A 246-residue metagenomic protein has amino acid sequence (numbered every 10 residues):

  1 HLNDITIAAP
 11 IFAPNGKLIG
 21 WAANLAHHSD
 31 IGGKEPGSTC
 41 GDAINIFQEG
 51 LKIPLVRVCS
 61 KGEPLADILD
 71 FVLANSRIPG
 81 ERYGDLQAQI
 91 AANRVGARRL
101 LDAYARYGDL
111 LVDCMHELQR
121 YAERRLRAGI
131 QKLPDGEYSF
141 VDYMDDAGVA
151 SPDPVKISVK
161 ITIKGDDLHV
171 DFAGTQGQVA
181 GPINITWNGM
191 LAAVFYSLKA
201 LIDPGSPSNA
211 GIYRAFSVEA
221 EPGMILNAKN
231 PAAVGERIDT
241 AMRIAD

Functional and structural regions predicted by a protein language model:
H1, L18, H28-G33, S60 (+5 more regions): Flexible loop/turn segments at secondary-structure boundaries
H1, R82, M115, V179-M190 (+1 more regions): Alpha-helix N-cap/helix-initiation motif
L2, K17-N75, Q178-A180, N188 (+1 more regions): Gly/Pro-rich active-site capping loops and adjacent beta-alpha segments that organize cofactor/substrate pockets
T6-P14, A23, I161-T162: A short, hydrophobic, proline-anchored segment that marks a local hinge/packing element in signaling and regulatory
K52-R127, N227-K229, T240: N-terminal leader/propeptide and maturation segments of large enzyme subunits in energy/redox metabolism and hydrolases
L73, G181-P182, T186, F195-D246: Hydrophobic core positions in small helical hairpin nucleic-acid-binding modules
A88-A92, G96-R99, G129, G189 (+3 more regions): Stable alpha-helical structural segments in soluble proteins, enriched in small hydrophobic residues
R98-G177: Accessory "access/gating" subregions that flank catalytic or transport cores
